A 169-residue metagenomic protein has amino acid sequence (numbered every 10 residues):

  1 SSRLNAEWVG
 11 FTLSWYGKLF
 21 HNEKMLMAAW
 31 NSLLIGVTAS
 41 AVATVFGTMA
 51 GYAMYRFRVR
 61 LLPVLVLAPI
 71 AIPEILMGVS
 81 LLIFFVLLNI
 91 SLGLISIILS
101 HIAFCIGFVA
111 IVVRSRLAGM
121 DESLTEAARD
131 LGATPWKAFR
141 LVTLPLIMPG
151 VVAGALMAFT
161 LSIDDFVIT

Functional and structural regions predicted by a protein language model:
S1-E23: Short membrane-interfacial helix/loop motifs at transmembrane-helix boundaries
R3-V9, T160, F166-T169: Glycine-rich helix-loop "coupling/hinge" segments at transmembrane-helix boundaries in multipass transporters
A6, L13, I75-C105, W136 (+1 more regions): Membrane-interfacial helix termini and adjacent extracytoplasmic/periplasmic loops of multi-pass transporters
L26, W30, L34-F46, A50 (+4 more regions): Hydrophobic alpha-helical transmembrane segments of multipass integral membrane proteins, especially permease/channel
M27-I35, F84-F108, M148-G150, A155: Loop-to-helix entry region at the N-terminal start of transmembrane alpha-helices in multi-pass membrane transporters
A29, M54, A68, S123-L131: Short hydrophobic faces within alpha-helices
I35-V66, I83, E122: Transmembrane-helix boundary motif in ABC transporter permease subunits
I102, A110-R114, D121, P135-D164: Transmembrane alpha-helices
